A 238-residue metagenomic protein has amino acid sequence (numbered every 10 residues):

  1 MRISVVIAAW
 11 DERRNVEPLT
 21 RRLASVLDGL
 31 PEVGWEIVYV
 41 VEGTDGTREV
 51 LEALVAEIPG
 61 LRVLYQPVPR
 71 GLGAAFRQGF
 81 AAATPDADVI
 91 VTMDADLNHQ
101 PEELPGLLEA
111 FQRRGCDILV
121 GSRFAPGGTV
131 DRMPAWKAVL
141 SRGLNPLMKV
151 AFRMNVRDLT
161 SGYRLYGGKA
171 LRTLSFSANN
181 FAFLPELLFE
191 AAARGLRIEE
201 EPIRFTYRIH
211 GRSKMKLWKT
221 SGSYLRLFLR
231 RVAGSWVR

Functional and structural regions predicted by a protein language model:
R2-S4, E36: Cell-envelope/extracellular polymer assembly enzymes that use nucleotide-activated donors
E12-D28: Short, well-formed alpha-helical segments that are part of the catalytic scaffolds of diverse glycosyltransferases
P31-T44, L64: Short beta-strand/loop segment that forms part of the nucleotide-sugar
V41-E49, L97: A conserved acidic beta->alpha catalytic loop
G60, Q66-A82, P101-F181, R208-L227 (+1 more regions): Acceptor/aglycone-binding surface of glycosyltransferases and processive sugar-polymer synthases
A87-D88, R114-C116, L196: Short, high-confidence coil segments that cap the C-terminus of an alpha-helix and link into the following beta-strand
A87-N98: Short beta-strand-to-loop acidic/aromatic patch adjacent to the donor-nucleotide binding site
M154-N155, S177-N179, L188-T206: Catalytic donor-sugar/metal-binding loop of nucleotide-sugar-dependent glycosyltransferases
